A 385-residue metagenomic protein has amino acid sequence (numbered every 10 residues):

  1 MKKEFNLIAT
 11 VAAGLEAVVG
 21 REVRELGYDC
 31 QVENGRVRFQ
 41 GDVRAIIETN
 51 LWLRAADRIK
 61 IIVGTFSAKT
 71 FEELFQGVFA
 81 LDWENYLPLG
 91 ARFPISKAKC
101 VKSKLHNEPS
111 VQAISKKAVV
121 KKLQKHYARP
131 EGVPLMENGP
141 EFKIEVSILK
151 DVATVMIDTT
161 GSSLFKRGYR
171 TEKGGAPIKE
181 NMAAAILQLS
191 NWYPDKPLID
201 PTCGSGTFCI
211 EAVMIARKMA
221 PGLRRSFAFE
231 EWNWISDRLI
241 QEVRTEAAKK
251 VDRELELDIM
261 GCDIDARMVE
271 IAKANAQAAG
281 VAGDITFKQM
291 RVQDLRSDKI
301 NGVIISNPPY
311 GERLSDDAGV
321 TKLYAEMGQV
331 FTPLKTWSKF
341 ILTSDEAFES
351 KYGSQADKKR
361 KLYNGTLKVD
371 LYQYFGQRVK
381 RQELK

Functional and structural regions predicted by a protein language model:
K2-F142: Non-catalytic nucleic-acid substrate-recognition regions in nucleic-acid-modifying enzymes
R44-L51, S162-F165, K380-Q382: Short, charged/polar, Gly/Pro-enriched secondary-structure boundary elements
C100-S103, S162-S163, P309-R313: A short, flexible beta-alpha/helix-coil linker loop
I144-T160, Y372: C-terminal edge-of-domain segments
V155-L189: SAM-dependent Rossmann-like transferase core, predominantly class I methyltransferases with a strong bias toward
I178-R296, E312-R313, D317-G319: Conserved S-adenosyl-L-methionine
M290-K385: C-terminal catalytic and target-recognition region of SAM-dependent MTase-like enzymes, primarily methyltransferases
